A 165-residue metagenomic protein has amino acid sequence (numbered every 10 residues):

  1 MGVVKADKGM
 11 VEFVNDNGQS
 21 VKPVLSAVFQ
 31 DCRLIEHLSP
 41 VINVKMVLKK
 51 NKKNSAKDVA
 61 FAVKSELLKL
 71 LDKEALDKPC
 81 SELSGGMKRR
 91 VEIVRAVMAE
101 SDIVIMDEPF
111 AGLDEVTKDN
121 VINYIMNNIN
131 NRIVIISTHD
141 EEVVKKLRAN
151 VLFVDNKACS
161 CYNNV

Functional and structural regions predicted by a protein language model:
M1: Helix-to-loop junction immediately C-terminal to a conserved catalytic motif
L38-K50: Q-loop/switch helix immediately C-terminal to the Walker
K57-A75: Conserved ABC ATPase "signature" region
P79-L83, M87: Conserved ABC ATPase signature
I93: Hydrophobic anchor residue at the start of the ABC signature
V104-E108: Catalytic Walker B motif of ABC-type/P-loop ATPase nucleotide-binding domains
E115-V116: Helix N-cap at the start of a conserved alpha-helix in ABC-type nucleotide-binding domains
